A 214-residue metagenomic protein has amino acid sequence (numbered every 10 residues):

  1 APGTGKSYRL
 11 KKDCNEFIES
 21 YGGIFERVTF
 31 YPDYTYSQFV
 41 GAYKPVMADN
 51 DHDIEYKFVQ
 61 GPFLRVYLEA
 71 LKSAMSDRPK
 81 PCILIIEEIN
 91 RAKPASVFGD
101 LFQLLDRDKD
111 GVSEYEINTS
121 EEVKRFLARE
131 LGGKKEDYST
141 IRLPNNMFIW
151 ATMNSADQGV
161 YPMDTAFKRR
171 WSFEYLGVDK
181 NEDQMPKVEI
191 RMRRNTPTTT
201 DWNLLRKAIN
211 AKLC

Functional and structural regions predicted by a protein language model:
A1-C214: C-terminal regulatory/interaction module of P-loop NTP-utilizing enzymes
